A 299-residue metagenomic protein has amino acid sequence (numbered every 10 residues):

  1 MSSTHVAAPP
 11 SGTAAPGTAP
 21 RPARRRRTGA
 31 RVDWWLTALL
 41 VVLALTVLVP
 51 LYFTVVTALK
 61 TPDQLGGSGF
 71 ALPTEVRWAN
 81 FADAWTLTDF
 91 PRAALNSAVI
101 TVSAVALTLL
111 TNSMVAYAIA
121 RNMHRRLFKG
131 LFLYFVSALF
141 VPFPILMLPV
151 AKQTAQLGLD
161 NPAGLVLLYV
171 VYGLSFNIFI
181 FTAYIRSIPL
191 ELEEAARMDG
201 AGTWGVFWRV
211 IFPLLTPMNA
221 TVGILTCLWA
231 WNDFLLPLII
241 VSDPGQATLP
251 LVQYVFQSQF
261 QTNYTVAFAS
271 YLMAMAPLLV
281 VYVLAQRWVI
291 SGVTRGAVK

Functional and structural regions predicted by a protein language model:
M1-R21: Short, intrinsically disordered terminal tails adjacent to the first/last structured region
G17-A23, V56, S291: General helical secondary-structure elements
P20-R26, W208, L236: Short, intrinsically disordered low-complexity segments
A23-T37: A detector for short, charged/polar N-terminal pre-domain segments
D33-K299: A structural signal for multi-pass alpha-helical bundles of membrane permease subunits that mediate small-molecule
